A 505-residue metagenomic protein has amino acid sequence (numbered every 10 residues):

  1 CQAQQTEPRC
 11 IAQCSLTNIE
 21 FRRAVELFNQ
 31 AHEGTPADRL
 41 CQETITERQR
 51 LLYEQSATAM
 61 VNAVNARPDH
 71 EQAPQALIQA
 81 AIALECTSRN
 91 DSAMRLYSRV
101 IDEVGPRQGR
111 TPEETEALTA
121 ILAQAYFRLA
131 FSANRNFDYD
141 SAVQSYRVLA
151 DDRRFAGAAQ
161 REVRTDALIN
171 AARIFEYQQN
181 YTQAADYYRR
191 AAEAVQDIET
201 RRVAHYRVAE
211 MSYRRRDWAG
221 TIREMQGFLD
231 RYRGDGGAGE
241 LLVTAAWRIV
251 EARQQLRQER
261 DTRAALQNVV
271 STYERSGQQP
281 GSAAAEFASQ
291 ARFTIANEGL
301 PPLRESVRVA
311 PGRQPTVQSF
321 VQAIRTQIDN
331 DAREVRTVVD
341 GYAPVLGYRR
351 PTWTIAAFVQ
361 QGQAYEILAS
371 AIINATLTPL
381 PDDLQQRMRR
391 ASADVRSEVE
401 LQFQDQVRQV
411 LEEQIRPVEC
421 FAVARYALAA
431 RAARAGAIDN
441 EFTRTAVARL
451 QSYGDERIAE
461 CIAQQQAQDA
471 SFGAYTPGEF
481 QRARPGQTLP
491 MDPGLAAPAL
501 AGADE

Functional and structural regions predicted by a protein language model:
C1-E505: Acidic, polar-rich low-complexity tracts and alpha-helical solenoid repeat scaffolds
